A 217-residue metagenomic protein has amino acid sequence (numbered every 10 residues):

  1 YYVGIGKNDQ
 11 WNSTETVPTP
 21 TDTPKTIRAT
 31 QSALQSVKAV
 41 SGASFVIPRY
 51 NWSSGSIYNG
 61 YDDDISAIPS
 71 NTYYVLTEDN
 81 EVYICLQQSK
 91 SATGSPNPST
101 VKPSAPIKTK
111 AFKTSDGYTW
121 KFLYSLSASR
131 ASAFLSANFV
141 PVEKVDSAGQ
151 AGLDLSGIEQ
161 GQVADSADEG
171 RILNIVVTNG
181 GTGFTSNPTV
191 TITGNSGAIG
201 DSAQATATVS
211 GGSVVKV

Functional and structural regions predicted by a protein language model:
Y1-T93, N97-G152: Extended assembly-interface regions of large multimeric machines
D116-V217: Conserved, function-critical positions that sit in or immediately flank catalytic and ligand-binding motifs
